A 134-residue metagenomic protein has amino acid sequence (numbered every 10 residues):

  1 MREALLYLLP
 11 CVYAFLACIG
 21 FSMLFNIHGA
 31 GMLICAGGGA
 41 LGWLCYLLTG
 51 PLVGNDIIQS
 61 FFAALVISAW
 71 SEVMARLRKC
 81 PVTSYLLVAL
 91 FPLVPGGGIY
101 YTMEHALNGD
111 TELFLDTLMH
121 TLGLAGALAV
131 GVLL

Functional and structural regions predicted by a protein language model:
M1-V73, R78-V82, Y101-L134: Alpha-helical transmembrane segments and their membrane-interface boundaries that form or gate the permeation pathway
V82-V88: Membrane-interface segments at loop-to-transmembrane junctions
V88-Y101: Hydrophobic alpha-helical membrane segments
